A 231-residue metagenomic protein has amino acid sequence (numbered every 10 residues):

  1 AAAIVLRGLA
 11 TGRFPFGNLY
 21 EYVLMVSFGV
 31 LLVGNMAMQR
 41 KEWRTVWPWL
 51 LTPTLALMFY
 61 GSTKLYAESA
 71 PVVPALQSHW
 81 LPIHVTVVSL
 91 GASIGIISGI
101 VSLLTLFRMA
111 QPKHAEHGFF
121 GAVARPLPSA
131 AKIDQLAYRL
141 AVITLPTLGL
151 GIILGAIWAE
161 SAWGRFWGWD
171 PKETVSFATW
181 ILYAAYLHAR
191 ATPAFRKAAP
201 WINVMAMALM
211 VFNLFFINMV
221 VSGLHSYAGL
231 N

Functional and structural regions predicted by a protein language model:
A1-N231: Polytopic transmembrane helical bundles with strong interfacial aromatic enrichment
